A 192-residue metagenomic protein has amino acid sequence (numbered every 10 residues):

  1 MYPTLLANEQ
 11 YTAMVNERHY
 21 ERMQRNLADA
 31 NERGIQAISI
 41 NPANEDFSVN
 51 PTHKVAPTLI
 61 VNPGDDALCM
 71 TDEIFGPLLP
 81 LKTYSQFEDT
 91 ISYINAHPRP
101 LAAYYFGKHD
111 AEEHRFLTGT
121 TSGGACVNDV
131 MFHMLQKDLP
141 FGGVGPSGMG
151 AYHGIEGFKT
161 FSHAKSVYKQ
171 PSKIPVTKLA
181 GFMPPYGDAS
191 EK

Functional and structural regions predicted by a protein language model:
M1-R25, I40-K54, T71-G76, K137-D138 (+1 more regions): Flexible, acidic loop-helix segments that line cofactor/substrate-binding pockets
M14, N26, T160, A164: Residues that form generic nucleotide/phosphate-binding pockets
Q36-I38: A conserved beta-strand/loop element that lines the FAD pocket in flavoprotein oxidoreductases
N50-K192: Conserved C-terminal structural/oligomerization subdomain of aldehyde/semialdehyde dehydrogenase
